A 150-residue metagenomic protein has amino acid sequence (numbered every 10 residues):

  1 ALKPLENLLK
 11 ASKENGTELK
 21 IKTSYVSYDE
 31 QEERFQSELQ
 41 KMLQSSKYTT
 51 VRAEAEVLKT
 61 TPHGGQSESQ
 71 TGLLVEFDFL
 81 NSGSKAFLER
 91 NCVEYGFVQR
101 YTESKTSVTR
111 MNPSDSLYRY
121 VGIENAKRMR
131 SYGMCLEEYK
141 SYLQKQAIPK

Functional and structural regions predicted by a protein language model:
A1-K150: Cell-envelope/glycan interface and biosynthesis
